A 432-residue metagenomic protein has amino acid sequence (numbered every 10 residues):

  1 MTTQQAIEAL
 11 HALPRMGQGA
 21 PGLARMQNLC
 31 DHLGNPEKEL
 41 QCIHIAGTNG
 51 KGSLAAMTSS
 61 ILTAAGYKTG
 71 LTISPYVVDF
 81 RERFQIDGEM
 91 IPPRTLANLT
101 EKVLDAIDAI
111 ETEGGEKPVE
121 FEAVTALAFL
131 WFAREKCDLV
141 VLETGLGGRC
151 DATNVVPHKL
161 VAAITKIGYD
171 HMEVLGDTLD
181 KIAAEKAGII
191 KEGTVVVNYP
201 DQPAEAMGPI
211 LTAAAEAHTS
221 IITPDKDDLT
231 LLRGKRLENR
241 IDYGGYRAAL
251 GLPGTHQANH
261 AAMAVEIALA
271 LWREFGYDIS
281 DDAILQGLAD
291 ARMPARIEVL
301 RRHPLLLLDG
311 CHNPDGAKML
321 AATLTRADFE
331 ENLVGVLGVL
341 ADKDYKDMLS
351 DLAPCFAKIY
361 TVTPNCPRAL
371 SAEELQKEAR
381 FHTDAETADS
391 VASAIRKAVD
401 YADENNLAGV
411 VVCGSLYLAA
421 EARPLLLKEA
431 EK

Functional and structural regions predicted by a protein language model:
M1-N49, S53-K68, V78-D79, K136 (+3 more regions): N-terminal leader/targeting and accessory segments in enzymes
L23, Q27-K38, A64-P157, E173-L175: ATP-dependent carboxylate-amine ligase catalytic core
T72-S74, N198-D201, A213-K235, G251-T255 (+6 more regions): Beta-strand->loop->alpha-helix junctions that form or flank phosphate-binding loops in nucleotide-handling enzymes
I110-E111, E135-T144, K159-A248, A261 (+1 more regions): Acidic, Mg2+-coordinating active-site environments of NTP-dependent enzymes
F132-D138, A327-E331, A398-G409: Glycine-rich phosphate-binding loop signature in dinucleotide/nucleotide-binding domains
L139-T144, C150-A163, I167-D170, K181 (+1 more regions): Nucleotide phosphate-binding/pyrophosphate-handling subdomain across enzymes that bind or process nucleotide phosphates
P200-I222, K235-L237, L305-L308, P314 (+1 more regions): C-terminal helical cap/extension that packs against the catalytic core of soluble nucleotide-cofactor enzymes
S415: Active-site-proximal loop/hinge segments that shape catalytic or ion-binding/gating pockets
